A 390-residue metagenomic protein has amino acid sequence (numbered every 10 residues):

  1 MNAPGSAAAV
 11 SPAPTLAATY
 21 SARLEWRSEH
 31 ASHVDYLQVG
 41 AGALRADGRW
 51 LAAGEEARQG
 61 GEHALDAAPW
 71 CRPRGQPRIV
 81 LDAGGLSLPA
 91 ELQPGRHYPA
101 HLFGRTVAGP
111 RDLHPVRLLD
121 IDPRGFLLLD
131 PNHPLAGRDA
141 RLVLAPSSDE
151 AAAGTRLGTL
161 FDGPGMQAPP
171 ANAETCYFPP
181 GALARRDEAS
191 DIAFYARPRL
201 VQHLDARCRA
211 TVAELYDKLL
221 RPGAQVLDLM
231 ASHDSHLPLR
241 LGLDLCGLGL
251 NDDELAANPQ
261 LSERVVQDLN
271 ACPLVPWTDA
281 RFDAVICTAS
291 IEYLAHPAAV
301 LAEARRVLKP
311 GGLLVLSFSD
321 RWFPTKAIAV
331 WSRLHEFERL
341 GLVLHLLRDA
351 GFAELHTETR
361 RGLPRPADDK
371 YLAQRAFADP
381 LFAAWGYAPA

Functional and structural regions predicted by a protein language model:
M1-R199, M230: FKBP-type peptidyl-prolyl cis-trans isomerases
R207, T211-V275: Class I SAM-dependent methyltransferase SAM/SAH-binding core
T211, L334-R360, F382: Short alpha-helix
C272-V285: A short acidic, Gly/Pro-enriched loop at the edge of an enzyme's catalytic core that lines a small-molecule cofactor
D283-P297: A short SAM/SAH-binding and catalytic strip from SAM-dependent methyltransferases
A298-L313: A short glycine-rich, Lys/Arg-flanked "PGG" loop and its adjoining helix->strand segment in the class I
L313-L344: Conserved class I S-adenosyl-L-methionine
A350-A353, P364-A390: Core SAM-dependent methyltransferase catalytic element
